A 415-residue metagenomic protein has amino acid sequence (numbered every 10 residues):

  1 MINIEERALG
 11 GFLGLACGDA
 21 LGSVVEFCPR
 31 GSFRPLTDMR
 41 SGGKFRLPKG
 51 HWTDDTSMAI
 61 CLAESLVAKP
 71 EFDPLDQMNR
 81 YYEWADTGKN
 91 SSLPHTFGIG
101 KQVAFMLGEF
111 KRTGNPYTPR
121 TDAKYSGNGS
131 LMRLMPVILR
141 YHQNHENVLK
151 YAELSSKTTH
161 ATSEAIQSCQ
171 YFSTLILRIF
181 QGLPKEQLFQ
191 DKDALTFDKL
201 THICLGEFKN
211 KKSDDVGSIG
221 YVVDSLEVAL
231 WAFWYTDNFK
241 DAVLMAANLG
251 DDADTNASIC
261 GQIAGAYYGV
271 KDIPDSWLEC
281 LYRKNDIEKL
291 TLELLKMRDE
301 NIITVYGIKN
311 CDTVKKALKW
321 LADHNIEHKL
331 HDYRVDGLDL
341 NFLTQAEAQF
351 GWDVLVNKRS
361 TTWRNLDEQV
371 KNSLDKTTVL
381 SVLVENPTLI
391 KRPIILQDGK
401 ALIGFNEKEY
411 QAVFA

Functional and structural regions predicted by a protein language model:
M1-E300: Structured, active/binding-site neighborhoods that engage oxygen-rich ligands
A247, G307, Q397: Short glycine-centered, acidic/aromatic-flanked micro-motifs in structured strand/loop junctions that mark active-site
N301-H324, H328-Y333: Local sequence-structure signature of Cys/Sec-based thiol-disulfide redox active-site neighborhoods
Y333-A415: Thiol/selenol-based redox catalytic cores and closely related redox-interacting motifs
